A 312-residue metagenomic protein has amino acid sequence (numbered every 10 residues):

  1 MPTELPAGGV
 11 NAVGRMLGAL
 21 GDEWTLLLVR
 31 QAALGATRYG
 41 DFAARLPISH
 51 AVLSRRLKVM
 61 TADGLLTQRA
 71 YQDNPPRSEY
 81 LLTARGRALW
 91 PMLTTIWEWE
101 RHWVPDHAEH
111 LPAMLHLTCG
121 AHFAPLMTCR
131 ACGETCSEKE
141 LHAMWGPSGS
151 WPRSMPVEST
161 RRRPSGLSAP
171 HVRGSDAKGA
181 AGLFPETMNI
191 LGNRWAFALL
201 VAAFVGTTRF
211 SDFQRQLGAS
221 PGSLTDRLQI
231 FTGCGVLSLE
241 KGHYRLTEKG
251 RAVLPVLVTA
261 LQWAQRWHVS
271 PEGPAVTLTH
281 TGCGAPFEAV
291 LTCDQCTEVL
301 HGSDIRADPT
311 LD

Functional and structural regions predicted by a protein language model:
M1-L17, P164-M188: Short, Lys/Arg-enriched N-terminal segment that forms or immediately precedes the first helix of a structured domain
N11-V52, H110, G182-S220: N-terminal helix-turn-helix DNA-binding core of bacterial DNA-binding proteins
G21, Q72-L93, G242-T259: Basic, amphipathic "hinge/linker" alpha-helix immediately C-terminal to the N-terminal HTH DNA-binding motif
I48-T61, G218-T232: Short amphipathic alpha-helical interaction segments
T61-Y71, T232-K241: A short, conserved structural fragment
D63, L93-V104, W263-W267: Alpha-helical linker/hinge and terminal dimerization helices associated with HTH transcriptional regulators
R101-R173, V269-D312: C-terminal regulatory/oligomerization modules of transcriptional regulators
V256-W263, V290-C293: C-terminal functional regions that serve as terminal interaction/effector modules
